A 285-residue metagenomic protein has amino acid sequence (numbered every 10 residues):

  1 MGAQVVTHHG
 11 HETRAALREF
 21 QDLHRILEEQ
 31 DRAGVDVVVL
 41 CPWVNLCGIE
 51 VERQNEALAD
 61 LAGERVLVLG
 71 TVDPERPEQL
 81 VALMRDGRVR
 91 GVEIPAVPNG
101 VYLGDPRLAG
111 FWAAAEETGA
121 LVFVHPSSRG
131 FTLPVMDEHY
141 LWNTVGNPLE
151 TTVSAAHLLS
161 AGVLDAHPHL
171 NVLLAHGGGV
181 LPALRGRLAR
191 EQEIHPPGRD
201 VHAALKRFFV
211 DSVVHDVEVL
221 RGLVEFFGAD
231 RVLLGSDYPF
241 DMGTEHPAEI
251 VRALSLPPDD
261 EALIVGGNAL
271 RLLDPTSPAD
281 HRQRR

Functional and structural regions predicted by a protein language model:
M1-F20, G130-T151, L188-R207: Active-site gating loops and adjacent loop-to-helix segments of metal-dependent hydrolytic enzymes
M1-V37, L170, V214-L233, F240-R285: Mid-to-C-terminal alpha-helical segments outside catalytic/metal-binding sites
Q30, V38, L58, V68 (+7 more regions): Divalent metal-coordination and catalytic microenvironments
D36-S154: Active-site gating/metal-coordination segments in enzymes
V97, S127-S128, L159, G178 (+2 more regions): Catalytic metal-binding/acid-base residues of hydrolase active sites
T132-E138, G178-E193, L220-F226, M242-A253: Histidine/acidic-residue-rich catalytic or RNA/ligand-binding cores of hydrolases and nuclease-related proteins
G162, A166-A203: Aromatic-lined glycan-binding groove of carbohydrate-active enzymes
